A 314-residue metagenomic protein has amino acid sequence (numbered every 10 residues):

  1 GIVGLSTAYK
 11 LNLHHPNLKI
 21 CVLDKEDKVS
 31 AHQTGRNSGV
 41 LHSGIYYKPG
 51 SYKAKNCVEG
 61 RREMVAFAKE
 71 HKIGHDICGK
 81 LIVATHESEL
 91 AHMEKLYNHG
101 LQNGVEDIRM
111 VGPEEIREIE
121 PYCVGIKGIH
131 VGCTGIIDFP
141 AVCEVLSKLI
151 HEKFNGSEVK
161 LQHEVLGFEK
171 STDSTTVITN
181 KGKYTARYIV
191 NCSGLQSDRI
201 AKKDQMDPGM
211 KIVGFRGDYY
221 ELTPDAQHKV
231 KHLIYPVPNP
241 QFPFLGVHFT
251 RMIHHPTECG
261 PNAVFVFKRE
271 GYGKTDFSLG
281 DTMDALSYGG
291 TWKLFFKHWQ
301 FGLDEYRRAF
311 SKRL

Functional and structural regions predicted by a protein language model:
I2-V3: Hydrophobic/small residue at the entry helix of a nucleotide-binding pocket
S6, F168-S278: Flavin-dependent oxidoreductases
A8, N12, L149: Gly/Ala-rich phosphate-binding loop of Rossmann-like dinucleotide-binding domains, activating on the conserved
N12-R36: Glycine-rich FAD pyrophosphate-binding loop
S30-G60, E70-H75, E115, F265-Y306: Glycine-rich active-site loop/strand segments that organize a redox cofactor
G39-E115, I119, G125, G246-V247 (+1 more regions): Dinucleotide-binding Rossmann-like beta1-alpha1 core, especially the glycine-rich loop that anchors the ADP
K48-E59, V83-H92, I129-K148, K160 (+1 more regions): Short beta-strand to alpha-helix junction loop
I129-Y188, C192-R199: Helical element adjacent to the flavin cofactor pocket in flavoenzyme catalytic cores
